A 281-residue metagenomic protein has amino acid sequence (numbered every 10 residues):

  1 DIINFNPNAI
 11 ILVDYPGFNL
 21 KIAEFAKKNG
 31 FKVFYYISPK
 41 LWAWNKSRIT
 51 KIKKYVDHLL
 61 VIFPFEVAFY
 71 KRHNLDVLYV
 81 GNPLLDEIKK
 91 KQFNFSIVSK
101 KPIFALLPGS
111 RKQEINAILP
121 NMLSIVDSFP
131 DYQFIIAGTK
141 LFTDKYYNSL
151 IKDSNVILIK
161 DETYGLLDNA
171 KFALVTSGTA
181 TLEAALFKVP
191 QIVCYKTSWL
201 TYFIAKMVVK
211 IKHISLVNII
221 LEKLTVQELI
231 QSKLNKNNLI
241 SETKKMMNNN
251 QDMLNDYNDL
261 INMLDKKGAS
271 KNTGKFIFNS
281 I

Functional and structural regions predicted by a protein language model:
D1-I281: Nucleotide-activated sugar donor-binding and catalytic core shared by glycosyltransferases and related lipid-linked
